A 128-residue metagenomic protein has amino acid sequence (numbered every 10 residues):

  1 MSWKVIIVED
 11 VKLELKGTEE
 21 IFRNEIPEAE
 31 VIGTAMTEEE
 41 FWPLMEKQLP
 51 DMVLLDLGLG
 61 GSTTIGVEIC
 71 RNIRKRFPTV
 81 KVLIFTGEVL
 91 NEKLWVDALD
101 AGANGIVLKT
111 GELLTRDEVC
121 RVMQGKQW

Functional and structural regions predicted by a protein language model:
V11-E38: Two-component/phosphorelay signaling modules centered on CheY-like receiver
E19, T34-M52, G60-S62: Acidic, metal-coordinating helix/loop segments flanking the phosphotransfer/catalytic sites of two-component signaling
V53, V82, I106-V107: Two-component signal transduction core modules
T64-P78: Short amphipathic alpha-helix used as the core "switch/output" element in two-component signaling
E68, V89-V107, G111, D117: Alpha4 helix (beta4-alpha4-beta5 surface) of REC/receiver domains from two-component response regulators
F85-T86: Hydrophobic/aromatic residues positioned on beta-strands within the core alpha/beta folds
C120-W128: The C-terminal output helix
